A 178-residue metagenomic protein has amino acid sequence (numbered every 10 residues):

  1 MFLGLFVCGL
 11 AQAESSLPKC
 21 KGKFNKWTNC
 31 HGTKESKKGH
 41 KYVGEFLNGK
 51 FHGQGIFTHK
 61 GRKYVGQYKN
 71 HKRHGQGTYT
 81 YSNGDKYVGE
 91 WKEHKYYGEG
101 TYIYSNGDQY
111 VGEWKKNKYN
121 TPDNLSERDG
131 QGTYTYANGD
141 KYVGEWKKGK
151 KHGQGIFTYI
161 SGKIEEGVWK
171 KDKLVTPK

Functional and structural regions predicted by a protein language model:
M1-L3: Sec-dependent signal peptide recognition, specifically the positively charged N-region followed immediately by
F6-K178: Glycine/tyrosine- and acidic-biased, solvent-exposed loop/turn segments at the edges of beta-strands
